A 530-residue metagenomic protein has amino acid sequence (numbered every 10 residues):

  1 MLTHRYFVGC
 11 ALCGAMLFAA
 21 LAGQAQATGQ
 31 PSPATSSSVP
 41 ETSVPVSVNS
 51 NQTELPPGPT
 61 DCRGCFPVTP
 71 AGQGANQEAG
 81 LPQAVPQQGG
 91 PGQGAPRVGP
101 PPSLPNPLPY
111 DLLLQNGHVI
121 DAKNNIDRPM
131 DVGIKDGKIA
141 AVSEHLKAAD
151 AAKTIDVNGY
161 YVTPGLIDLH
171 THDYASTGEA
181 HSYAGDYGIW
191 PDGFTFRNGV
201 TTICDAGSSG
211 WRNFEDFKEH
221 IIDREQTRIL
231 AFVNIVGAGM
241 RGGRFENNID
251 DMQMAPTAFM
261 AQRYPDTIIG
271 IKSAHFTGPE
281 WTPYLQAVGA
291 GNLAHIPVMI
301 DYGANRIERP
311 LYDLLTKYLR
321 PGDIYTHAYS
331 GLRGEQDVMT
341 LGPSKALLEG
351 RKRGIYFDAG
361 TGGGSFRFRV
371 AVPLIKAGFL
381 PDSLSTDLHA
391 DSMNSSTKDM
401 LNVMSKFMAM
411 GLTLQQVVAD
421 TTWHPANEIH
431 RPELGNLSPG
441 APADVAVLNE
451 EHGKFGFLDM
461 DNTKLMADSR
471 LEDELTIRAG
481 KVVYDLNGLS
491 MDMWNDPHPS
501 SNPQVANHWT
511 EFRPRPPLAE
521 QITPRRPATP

Functional and structural regions predicted by a protein language model:
G9-A20: Bacterial N-terminal signal peptides
A25-P105, P530: Compositionally biased, proline/threonine/alanine/serine-rich low-complexity intrinsically disordered stretches
G99-L112, V119-G165: Histidine-rich, glycine-flanked metal-binding segment
G117, P442-D496: C-terminal cap of metal-dependent C-N hydrolases
A152-D223, Q521: Metal-associated gating/positioning segment near the N- to mid-region
W190-K218, E225-G242, Y264-P279, H295-M299 (+2 more regions): Divalent metal-dependent hydrolysis catalytic cores, especially in the metallo-beta-lactamase
G270-N394: Active-site core of metal-dependent hydrolases
V370-H452: His/Asp/Glu-enriched, well-ordered alpha-helical/loop segment that forms or immediately abuts the divalent-metal
